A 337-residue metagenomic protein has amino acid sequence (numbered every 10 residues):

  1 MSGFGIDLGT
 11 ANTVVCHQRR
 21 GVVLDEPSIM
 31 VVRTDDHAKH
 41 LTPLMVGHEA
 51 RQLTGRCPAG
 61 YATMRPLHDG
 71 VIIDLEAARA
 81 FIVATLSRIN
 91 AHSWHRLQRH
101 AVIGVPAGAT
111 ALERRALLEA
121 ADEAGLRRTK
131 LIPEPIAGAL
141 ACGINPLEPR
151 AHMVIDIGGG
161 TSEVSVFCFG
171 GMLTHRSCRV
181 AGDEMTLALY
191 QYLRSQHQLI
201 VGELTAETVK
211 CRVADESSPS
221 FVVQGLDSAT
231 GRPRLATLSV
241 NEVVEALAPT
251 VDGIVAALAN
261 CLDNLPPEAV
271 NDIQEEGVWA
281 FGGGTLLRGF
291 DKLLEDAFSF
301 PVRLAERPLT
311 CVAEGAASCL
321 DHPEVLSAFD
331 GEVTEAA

Functional and structural regions predicted by a protein language model:
M1-I157, F167-V278, T285-A337: Nucleotide/phosphate-binding catalytic cleft detector across ATP-hydrolyzing and phosphate-transferring enzymes
G160: Acidic, divalent-metal-coordinating active-site segment for phosphoryl/phosphodiester hydrolysis, typified by short
